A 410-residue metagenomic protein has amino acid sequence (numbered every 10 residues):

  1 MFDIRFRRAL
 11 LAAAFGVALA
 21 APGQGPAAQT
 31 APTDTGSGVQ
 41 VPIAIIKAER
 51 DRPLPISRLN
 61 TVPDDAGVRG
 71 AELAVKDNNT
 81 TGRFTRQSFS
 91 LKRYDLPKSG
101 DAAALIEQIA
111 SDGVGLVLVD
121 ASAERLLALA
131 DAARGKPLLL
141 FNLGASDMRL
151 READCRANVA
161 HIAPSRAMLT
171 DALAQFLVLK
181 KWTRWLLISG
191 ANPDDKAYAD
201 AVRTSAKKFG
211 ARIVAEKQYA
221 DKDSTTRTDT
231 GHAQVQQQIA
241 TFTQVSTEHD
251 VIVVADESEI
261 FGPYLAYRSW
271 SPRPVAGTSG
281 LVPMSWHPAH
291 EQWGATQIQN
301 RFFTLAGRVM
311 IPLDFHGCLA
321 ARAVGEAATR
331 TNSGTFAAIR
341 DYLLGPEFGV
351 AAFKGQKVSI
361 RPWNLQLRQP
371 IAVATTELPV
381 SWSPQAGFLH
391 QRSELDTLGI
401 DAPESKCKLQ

Functional and structural regions predicted by a protein language model:
F2-R7, A13-A14, G25-Q410: Extracytosolic ligand-binding ectodomains
A18, P22-G23: N-terminal signal peptide c-region/cleavage motif recognized by signal peptidases
